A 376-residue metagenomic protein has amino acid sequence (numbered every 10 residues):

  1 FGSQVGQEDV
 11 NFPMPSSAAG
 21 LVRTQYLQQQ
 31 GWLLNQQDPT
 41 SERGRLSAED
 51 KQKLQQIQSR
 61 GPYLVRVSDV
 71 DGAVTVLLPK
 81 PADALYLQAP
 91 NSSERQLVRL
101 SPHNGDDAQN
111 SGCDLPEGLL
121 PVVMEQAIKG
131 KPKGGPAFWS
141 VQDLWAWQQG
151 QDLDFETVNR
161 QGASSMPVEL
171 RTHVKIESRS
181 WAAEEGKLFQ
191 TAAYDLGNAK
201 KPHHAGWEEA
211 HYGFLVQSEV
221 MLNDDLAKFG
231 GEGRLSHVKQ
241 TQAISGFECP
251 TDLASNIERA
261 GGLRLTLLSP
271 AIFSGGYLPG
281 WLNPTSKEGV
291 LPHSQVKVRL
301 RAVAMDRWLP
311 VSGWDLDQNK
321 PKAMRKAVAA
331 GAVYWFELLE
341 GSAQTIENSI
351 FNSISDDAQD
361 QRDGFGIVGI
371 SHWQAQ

Functional and structural regions predicted by a protein language model:
F1-Q376: Conserved active-site/ligand-binding neighborhood in enzyme cores
